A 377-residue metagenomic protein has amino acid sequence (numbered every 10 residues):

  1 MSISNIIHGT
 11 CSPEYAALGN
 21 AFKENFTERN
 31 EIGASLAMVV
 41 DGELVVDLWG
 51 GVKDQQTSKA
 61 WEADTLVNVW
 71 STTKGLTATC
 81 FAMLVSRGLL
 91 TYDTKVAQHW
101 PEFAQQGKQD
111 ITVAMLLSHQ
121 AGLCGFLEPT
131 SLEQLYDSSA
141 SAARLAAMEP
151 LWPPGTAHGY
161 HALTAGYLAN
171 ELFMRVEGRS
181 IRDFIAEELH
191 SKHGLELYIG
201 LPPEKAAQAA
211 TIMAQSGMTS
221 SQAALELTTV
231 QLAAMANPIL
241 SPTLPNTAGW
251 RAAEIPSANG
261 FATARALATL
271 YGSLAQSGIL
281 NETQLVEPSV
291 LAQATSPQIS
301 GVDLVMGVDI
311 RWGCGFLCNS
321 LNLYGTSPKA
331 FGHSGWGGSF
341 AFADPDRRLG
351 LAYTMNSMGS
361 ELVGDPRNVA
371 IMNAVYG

Functional and structural regions predicted by a protein language model:
I6-V69, T91-T94: Short, conserved catalytic-motif segment at the N-terminal edge
A16, F22-K23, G42, T65-T94 (+3 more regions): Active-site SXXK
L48, S131-P153, R179-E196, P238-T243: Short, charged, amphipathic alpha-helices and their helix-cap/turn boundaries
E62-D64, M148-G155, A165-L168, T247-P256: Flexible glycine/proline-enriched surface loops and loop-helix/loop-strand junctions
A63, N68-T72, L84-E128, A146-A147 (+2 more regions): Active-site helix/loop module of the DD-peptidase/beta-lactamase fold, centered on the serine-lysine SxxK catalytic
H119, A165-L172, A258-L280, S339-N356: Active-site-proximal alpha-helical segments within enzyme catalytic domains
A210-A264, A292-R347: Active-site Gly/Thr loop motif
I255, Q276, T295-V302, E361-G377: Short, gly/Ser/Thr-rich active-site loops of penicillin-recognizing serine hydrolases
